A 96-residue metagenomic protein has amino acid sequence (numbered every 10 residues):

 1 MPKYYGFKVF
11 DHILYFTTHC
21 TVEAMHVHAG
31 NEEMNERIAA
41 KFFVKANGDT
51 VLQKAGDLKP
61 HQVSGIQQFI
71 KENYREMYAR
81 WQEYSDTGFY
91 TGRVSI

Functional and structural regions predicted by a protein language model:
M1-M25: Short, charged/polar N-terminal "headpieces" of proteins
Y5, L14, A40-K41, Q67: Short non-domain terminal segments
F7-K8, T18, M34, I66 (+1 more regions): Alpha-helical protein-protein interaction elements
L14, V22-H26, E33, D49-T50 (+3 more regions): Residue-level detector of solvent-exposed, low-hydrophobicity positions
T17-H61: A short, structured beta-strand/loop element
K54-I96: Acidic, low-complexity intrinsically disordered segments
